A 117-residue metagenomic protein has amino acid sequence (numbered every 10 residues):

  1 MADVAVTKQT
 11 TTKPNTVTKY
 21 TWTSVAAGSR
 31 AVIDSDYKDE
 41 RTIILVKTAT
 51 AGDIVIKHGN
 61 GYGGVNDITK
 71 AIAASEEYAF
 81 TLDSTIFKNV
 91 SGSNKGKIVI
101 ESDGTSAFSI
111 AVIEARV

Functional and structural regions predicted by a protein language model:
M1-T18, R116-V117: Short, intrinsically disordered N-terminal pre-domain segments
N15-K38, T50-G52: Surface-exposed ligand/attachment interfaces on beta-rich extracellular proteins
K38-I43, K95-K97: Short, surface-exposed beta-edge/turn micro-motifs
L45-T50, S102: Asparagine-centered strand-capping/turn motif at beta-strand->loop junctions
A49-V65: Short, surface-exposed beta-strand/strand-loop-strand elements in extracellular ectodomains
G61-K95: Intrinsically disordered, low-complexity Pro/Gly/Ser/Thr-rich segments with frequent PxxP/GP/PP motifs and embedded
S84-V117: Short, Lys/Arg-rich amphipathic alpha-helical interaction segments that bind nucleic acids or acidic protein surfaces
